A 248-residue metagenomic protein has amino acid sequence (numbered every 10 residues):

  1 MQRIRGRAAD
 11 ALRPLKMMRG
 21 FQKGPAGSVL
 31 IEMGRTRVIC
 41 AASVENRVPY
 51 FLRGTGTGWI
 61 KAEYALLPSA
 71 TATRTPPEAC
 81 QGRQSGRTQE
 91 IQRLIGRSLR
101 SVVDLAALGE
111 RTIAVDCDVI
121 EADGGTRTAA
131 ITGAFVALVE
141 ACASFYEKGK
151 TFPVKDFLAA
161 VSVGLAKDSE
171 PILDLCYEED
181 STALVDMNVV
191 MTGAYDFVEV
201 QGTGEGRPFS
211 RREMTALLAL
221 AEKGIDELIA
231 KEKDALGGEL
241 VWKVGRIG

Functional and structural regions predicted by a protein language model:
M1-P25, V29-E32: Short, Gly/Pro- and small/polar-rich lid/capping loops
L15-M18, G24-G27, E45-V48, R100-V102 (+3 more regions): Glycine-rich, charged/polar anion/phosphate-binding loops that engage phosphate groups from diverse ligands
K16-M18, L30-E32, I39-A41, K61-E63 (+5 more regions): Structured core elements
F21, V29-L108, F197, Q201-M214 (+1 more regions): Glycine-rich, flexible beta-strand/loop modules in the N-terminal catalytic cores of phosphate-handling
V29-I31, T126-I131: Conserved phosphate/anionic-ligand binding catalytic regions in large, soluble enzymes, centered on
C80-Q84, C117-T126: A short glycine/serine-rich beta->alpha loop
G86, A107-E110, G125-A129, V139-A143 (+1 more regions): A structural signal for small-residue-enriched, beta-sheet-centric alpha/beta enzyme cores and oligomeric scaffold folds
L94, A129-A137: Short amphipathic alpha-helical face segments that pack within enzyme cores and frequently flank/anchor catalytic
